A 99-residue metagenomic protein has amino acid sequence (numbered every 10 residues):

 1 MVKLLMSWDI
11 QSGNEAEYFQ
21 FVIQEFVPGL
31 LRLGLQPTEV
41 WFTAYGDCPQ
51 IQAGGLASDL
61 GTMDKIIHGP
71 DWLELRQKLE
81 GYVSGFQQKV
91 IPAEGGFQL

Functional and structural regions predicted by a protein language model:
M1, Q50: Conserved catalytic motifs of the protein kinase core domain
V2-D9: Active-site-flanking beta-strand signature of metal-NTP-handling nucleotidyl enzymes and homologous cyclase-like
D9-F21: Short, surface-exposed ligand-recognition loops at beta-strand->loop->(often short) alpha-helix junctions that present
Q20, E25-T38, L56-I91: An amphipathic, aromatic/His-enriched active-site/gating alpha helix that lines ligand/cofactor pockets
V40-T43: Short, solvent-exposed loop/turn elements at beta->coil junctions and helix N-caps that rim active or binding pockets
Y45-P49: Short acidic/glycine-enriched loop/turn segments that link adjacent beta-strands
I91-L99: Short, low-order "capping/linker" segments at domain edges
